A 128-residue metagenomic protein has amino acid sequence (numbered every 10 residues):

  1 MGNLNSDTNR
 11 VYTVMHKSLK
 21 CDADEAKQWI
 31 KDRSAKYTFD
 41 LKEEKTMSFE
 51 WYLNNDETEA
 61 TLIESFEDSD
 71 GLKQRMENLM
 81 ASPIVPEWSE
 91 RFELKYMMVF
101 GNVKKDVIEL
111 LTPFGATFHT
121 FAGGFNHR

Functional and structural regions predicted by a protein language model:
M1-A60, E67-N78, E90-R128: Short S/T/G/P-rich N-terminal loop/turn motif that feeds into the first structured element of a domain
M80-E87: A short, acidic, amphipathic alpha-helical segment used as a generic capping/interface helix at domain edges
